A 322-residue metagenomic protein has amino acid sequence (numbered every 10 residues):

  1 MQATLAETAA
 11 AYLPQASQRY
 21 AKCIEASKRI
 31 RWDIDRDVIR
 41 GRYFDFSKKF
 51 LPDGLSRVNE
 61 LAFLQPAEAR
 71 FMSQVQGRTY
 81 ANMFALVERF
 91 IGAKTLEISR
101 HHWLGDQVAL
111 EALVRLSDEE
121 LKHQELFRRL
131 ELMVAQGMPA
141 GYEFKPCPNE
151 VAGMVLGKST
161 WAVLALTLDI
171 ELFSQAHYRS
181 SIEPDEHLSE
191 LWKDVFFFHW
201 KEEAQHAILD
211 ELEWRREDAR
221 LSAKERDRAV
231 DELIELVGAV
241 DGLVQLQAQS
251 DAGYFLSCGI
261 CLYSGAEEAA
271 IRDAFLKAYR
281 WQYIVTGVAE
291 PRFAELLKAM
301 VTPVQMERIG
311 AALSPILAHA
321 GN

Functional and structural regions predicted by a protein language model:
M1-E111, M133-C147, M154-W161, L221-N322: Terminal targeting/low-complexity segments that flank the catalytic cores of oxidoreductases
F84-G92, L116-E131, T167-Y178, H199-D210 (+1 more regions): Alpha-helical transition-metal enzyme core signature, strongest for iron centers
R100-L104, D118, K122, R129-Q136 (+3 more regions): Alpha-helix capping at helix-to-loop junctions
H101-H102, H123, H177, H187 (+2 more regions): Histidine (H) residue identity feature
E120, E203, E213-R216, L246-D251 (+1 more regions): Low-complexity, flexible helical/coil segments
K145-F196, W200, A204: Loop-centered beta-sheet repeat module
Y178-L243: Aromatic-anchored, glycine/proline-accented short structural segments that stabilize local strand-turns or short
